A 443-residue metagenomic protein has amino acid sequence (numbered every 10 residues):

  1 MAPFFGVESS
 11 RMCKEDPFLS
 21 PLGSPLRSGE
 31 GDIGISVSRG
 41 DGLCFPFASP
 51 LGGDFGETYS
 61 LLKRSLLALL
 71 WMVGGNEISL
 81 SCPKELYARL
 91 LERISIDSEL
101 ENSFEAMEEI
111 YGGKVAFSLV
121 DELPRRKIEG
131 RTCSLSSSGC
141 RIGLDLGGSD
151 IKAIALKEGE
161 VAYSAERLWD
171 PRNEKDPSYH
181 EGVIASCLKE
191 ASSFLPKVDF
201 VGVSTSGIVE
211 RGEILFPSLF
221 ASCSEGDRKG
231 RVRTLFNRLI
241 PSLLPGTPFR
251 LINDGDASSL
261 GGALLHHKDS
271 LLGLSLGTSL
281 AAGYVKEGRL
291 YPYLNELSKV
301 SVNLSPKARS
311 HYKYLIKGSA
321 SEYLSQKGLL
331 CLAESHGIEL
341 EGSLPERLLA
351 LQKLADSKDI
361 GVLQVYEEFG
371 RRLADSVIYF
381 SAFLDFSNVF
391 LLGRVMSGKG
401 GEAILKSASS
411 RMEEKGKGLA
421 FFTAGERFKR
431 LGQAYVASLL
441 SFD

Functional and structural regions predicted by a protein language model:
M1-F47, T58, S65, I128-C133 (+6 more regions): Glycine/GP-enriched mid-protein hinge/lid loop-to-helix segment characteristic of carbohydrate kinases
P3-E129: N-terminal accessory interaction module
F55-L62, L70-V73, L86-S118, A165-I184 (+5 more regions): Glycine-rich phosphate-binding loop and adjoining helix at the ATP-binding site of ATP-dependent phosphoryl-transfer
S65, S178-F194, R372, S376: Short, well-ordered amphipathic alpha-helical segments that serve as non-catalytic structural scaffolds within diverse
G74-K84, K197-S206, R250, F383-V395: Short glycine-rich phosphate-binding loop at a beta-alpha junction
S79, G139-D145, V198-G202, L271-S275 (+2 more regions): Short glycine-aspartate micro-motif
E190-A191, E367-F386, L440: Phosphate/ATP-binding catalytic cores across multiple sugar-kinase/actin-like superfamilies, primarily ASKHA
E413-D443: Conserved glycine-rich phosphate/nucleotide-binding loop and adjacent Mg2+-coordinating catalytic segment
